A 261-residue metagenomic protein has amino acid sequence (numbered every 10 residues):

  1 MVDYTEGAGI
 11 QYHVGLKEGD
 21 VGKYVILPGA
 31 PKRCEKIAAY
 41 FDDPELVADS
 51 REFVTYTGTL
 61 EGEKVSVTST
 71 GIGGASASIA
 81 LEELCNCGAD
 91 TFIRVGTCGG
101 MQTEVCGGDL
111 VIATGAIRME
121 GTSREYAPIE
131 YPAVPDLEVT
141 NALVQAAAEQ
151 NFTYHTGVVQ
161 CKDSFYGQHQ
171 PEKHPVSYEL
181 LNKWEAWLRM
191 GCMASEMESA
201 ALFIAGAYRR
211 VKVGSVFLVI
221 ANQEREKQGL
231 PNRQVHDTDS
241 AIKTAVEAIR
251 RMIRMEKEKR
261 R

Functional and structural regions predicted by a protein language model:
M1-A142: Metabolite-binding pocket within alpha/beta catalytic cores that recognizes anionic/polar moieties
I26-L27, P31-C34, G73-A77, P132 (+7 more regions): Generic structural signal for well-ordered, non-membrane alpha-helical segments in soluble metabolic enzymes
P44-D49, N151-V158, R254-R261: Flexible, glycine/charged-enriched surface loops at secondary-structure junctions
D90-T91, M193, K212: Short acidic/polar active-site loop segments enriched in Thr and Asp
A133-G191: Active-site rim beta-loop-alpha module in soluble metabolic enzymes
A142-Q150, A205, T244-M255: Generic non-transmembrane alpha-helical segments
A200-Q234: Zn-dependent metallopeptidase/amidohydrolase metal-coordination segment
Q223-R261: His/Asp/Glu-rich mid-to-C-terminal helical/loop segments that flank catalytic regions of hydrolases
